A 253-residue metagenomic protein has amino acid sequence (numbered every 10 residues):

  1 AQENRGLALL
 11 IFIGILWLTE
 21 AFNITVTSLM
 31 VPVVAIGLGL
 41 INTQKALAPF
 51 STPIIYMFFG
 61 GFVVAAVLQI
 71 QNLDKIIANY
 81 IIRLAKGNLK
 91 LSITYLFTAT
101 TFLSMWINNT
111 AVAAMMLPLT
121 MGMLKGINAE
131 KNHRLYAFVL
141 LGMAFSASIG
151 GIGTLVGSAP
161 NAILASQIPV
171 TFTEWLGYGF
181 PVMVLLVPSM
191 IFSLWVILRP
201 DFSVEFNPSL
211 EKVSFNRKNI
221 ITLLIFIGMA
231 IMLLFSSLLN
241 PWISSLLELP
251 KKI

Functional and structural regions predicted by a protein language model:
A1-M57, E174-I253: Hydrophobic transmembrane alpha-helices of multi-pass small-molecule transporters
F12, V26, M30-E130: Membrane-embedded alpha-helical segments and adjacent helix-loop junctions characteristic of multi-pass solute
L16-S28, L68, L73-D74, I107 (+3 more regions): Alpha-helical transmembrane segments of integral membrane proteins, especially early/N-terminal helices
M30, Y95, A99, G142-F145 (+2 more regions): Hydrophobic residues within alpha-helical transmembrane segments of multi-pass solute transporters/permease subunits
F62, F102-L117, R134-F172, L186-V196: Alpha-helical transmembrane segments and, especially, the helix-loop junctions at the ends of these helices
A85-G87, N132, G142, N207-N216: Membrane-interface segments at loop-to-transmembrane junctions
L124-A137, Y178: Alpha-helical transmembrane bundle and helix-membrane interface signal in multi-pass integral membrane proteins
